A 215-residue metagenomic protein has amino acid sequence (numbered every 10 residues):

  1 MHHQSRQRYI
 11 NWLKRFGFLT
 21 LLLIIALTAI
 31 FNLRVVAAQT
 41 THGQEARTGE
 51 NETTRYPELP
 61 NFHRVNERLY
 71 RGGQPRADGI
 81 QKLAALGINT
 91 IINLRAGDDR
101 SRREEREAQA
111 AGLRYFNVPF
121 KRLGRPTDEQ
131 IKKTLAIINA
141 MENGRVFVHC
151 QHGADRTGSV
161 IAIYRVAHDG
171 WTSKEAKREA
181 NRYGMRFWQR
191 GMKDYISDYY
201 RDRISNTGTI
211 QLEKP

Functional and structural regions predicted by a protein language model:
H2-V146, S159-P215: Cys-dependent protein tyrosine phosphatase-like superfamily
C150: Short cysteine clusters
R156: Glycine/aspartate-rich loop-and-adjacent alpha/beta segment that forms the canonical ThDP
